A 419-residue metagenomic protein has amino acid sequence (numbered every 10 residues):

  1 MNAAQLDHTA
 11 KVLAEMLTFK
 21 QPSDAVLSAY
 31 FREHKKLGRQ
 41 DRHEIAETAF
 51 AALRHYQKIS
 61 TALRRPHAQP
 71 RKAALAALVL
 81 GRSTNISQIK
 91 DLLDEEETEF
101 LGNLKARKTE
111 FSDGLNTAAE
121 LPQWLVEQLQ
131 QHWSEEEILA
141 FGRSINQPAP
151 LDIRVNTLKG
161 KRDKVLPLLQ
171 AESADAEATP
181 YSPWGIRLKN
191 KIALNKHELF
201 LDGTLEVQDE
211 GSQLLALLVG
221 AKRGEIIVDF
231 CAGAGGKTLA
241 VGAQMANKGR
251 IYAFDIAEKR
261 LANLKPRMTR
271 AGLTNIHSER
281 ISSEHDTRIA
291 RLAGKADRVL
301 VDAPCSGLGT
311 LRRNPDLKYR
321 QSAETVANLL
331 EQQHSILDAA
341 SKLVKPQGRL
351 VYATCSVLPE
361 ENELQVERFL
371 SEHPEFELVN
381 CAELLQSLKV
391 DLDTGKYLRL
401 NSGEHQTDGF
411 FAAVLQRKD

Functional and structural regions predicted by a protein language model:
M1-K196, K295: Class I Rossmann-like S-adenosyl-L-methionine
D163-D419: Rossmann-like S-adenosyl-L-methionine
